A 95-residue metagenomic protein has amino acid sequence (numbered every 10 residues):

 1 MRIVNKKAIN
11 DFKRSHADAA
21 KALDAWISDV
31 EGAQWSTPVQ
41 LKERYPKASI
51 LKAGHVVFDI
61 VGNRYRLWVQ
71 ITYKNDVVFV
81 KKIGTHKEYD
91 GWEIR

Functional and structural regions predicted by a protein language model:
M1-R64, T72-F79, H86-R95: Basic, Lys/Arg-enriched alpha-helical interface segments
